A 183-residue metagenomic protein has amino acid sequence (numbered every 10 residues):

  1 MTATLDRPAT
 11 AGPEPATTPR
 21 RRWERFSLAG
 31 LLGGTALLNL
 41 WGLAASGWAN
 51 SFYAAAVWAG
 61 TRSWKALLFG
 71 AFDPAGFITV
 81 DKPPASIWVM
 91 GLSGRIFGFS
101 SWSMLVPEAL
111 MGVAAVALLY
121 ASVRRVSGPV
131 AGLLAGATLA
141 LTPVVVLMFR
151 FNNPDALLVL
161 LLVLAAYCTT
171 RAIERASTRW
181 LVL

Functional and structural regions predicted by a protein language model:
M1-L183: Membrane-integral, polyisoprenol-dependent glycosyltransferases of the GT-C/oligosaccharyltransferase superfamily
